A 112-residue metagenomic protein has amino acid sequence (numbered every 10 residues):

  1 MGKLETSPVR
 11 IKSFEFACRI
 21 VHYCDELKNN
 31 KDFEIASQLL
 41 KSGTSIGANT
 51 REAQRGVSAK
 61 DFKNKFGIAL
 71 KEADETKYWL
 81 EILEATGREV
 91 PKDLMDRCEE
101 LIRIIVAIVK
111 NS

Functional and structural regions predicted by a protein language model:
M1-E52, G56-S112: Short, C-terminally biased terminal segments at protein or domain edges
